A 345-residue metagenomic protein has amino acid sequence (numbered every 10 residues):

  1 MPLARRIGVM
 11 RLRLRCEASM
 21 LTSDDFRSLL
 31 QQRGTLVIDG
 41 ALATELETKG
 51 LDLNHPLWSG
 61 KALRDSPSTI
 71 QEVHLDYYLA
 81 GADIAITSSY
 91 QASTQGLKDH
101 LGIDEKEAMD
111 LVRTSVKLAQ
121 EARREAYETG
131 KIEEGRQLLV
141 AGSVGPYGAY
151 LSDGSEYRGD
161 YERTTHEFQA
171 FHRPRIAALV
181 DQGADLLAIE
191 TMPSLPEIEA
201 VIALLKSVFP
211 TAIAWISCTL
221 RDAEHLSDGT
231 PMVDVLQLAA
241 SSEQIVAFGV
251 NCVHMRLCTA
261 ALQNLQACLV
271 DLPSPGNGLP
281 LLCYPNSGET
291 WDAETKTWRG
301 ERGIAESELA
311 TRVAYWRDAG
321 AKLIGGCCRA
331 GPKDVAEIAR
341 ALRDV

Functional and structural regions predicted by a protein language model:
P2-I7: Ser/Thr/Pro/Gly-rich low-complexity, intrinsically disordered segments
G8, L12-V345: Domain-level signal for soluble alpha/beta catalytic cores
